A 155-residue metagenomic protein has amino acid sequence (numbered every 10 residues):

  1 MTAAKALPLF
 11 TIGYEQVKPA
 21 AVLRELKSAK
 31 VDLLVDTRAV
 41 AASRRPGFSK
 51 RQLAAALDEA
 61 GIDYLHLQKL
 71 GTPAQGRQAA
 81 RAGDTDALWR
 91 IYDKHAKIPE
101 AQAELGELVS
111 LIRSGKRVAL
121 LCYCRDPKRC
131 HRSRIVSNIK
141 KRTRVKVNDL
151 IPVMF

Functional and structural regions predicted by a protein language model:
T2-F155: Residues lining hydrophobic/aromatic ligand-binding pockets adjacent to catalytic sites
